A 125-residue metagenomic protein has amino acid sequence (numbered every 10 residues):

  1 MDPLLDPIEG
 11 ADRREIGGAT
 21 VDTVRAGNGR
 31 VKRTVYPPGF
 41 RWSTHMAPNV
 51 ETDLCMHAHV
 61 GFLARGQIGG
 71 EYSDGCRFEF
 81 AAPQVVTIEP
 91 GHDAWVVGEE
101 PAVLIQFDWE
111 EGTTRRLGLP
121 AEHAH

Functional and structural regions predicted by a protein language model:
M1-V35, S43-T44, L119-H125: A short, N-terminal "cap"/entry segment at the start of jelly-roll beta-barrel domains of the cupin/DSBH fold
A26, Y72-G91: Short acidic-glycine-tyrosine-enriched beta hairpin
K32, C76-F78, V103: Short beta-strand segments
T34, G61, V86: Conserved GNAT-family N-acetyltransferase fold
R41-C55: Catalytic core of non-heme Fe(II) oxygenases with the double-stranded beta-helix
T52-G70: Short, conserved beta-strand element in jelly-roll/cupin
A82, E89-T114: Ligand-binding loop in jelly-roll beta-barrel domains
